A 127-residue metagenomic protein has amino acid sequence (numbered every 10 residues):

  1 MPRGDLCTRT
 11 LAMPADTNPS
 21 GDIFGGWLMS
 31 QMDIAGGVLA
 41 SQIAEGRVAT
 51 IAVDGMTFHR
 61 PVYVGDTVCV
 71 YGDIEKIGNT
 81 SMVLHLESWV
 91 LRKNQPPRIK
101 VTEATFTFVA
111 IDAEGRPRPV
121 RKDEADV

Functional and structural regions predicted by a protein language model:
M1-A52, V109-V127: Hot-dog-fold acyl-thioester-processing enzymes
P2-T8, Y63-V64, E75-V127: HotDog/MaoC-like acyl-thioester-processing domains
